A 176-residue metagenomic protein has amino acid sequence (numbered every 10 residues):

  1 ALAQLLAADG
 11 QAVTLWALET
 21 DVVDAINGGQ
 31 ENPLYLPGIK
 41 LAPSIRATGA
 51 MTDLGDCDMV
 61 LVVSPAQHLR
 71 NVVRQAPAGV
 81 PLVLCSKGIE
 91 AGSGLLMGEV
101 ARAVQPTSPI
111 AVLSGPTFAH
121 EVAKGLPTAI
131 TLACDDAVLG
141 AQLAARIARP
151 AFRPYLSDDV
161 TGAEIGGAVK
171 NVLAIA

Functional and structural regions predicted by a protein language model:
A1-I39, R46-G49: NAD(P)+-binding Rossmann beta1-loop-alpha1 motif at the extreme N-terminus of oxidoreductases
L6, G10, Q30, L34 (+5 more regions): Structural signal for hydrophobic packing residues in well-ordered secondary-structure cores of soluble enzyme domains
V13, I45-A47, I110, P154 (+1 more regions): Generic structural signal for residues in well-ordered beta-strands
L15, L61-V62, L132: Conserved SAM-binding loop
L18, K87, D135: Cofactor-binding loop segments of dinucleotide-utilizing enzymes, especially the Rossmann-like FAD- and NAD(P)+-binding
L41, A47-P127, L143: Rossmann-like NAD(P)(H) cofactor-binding subdomain of soluble oxidoreductases
V100-S108, P127-I175: Internal alpha-helical scaffold of NAD(P)-dependent oxidoreductase catalytic cores
